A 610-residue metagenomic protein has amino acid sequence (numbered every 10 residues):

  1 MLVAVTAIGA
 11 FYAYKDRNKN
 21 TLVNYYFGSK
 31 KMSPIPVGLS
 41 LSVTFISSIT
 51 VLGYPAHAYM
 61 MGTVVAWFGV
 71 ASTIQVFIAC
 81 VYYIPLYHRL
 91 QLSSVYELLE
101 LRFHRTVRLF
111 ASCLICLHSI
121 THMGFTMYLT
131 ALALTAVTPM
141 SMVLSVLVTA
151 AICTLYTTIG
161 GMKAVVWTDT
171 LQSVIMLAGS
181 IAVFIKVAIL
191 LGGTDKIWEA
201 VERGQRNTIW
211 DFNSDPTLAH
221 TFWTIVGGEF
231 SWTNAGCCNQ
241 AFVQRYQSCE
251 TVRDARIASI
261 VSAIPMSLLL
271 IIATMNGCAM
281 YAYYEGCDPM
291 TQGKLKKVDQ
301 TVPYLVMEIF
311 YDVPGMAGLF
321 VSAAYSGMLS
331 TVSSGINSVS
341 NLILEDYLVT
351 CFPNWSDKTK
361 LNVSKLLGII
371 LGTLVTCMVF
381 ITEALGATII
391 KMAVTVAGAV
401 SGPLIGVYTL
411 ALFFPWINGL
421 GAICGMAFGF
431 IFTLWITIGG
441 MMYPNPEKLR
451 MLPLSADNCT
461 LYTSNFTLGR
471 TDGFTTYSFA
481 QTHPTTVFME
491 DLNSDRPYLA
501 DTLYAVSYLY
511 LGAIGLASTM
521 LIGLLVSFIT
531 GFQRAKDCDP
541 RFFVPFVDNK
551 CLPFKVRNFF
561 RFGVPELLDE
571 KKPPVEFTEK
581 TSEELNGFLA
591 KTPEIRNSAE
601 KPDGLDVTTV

Functional and structural regions predicted by a protein language model:
M1-V610: Membrane-embedded helix-loop-helix hairpins and adjacent transmembrane boundary segments in multi-pass transporters
